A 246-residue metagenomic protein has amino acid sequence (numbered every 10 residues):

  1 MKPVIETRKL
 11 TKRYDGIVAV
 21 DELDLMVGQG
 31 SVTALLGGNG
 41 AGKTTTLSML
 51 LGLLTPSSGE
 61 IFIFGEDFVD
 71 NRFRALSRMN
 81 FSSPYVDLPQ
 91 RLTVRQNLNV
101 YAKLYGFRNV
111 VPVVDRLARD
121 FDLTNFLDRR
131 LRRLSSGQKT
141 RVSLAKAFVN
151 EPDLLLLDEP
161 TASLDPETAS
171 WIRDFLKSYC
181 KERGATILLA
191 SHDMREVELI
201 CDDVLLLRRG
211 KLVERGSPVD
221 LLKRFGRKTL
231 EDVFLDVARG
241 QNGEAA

Functional and structural regions predicted by a protein language model:
N99, K103-F126: Conserved ABC ATPase "signature" region
R130-L134: Conserved ABC ATPase signature
E151: Conserved catalytic motifs of ABC-family nucleotide-binding domains
L155-E159: Catalytic Walker B motif of ABC-type/P-loop ATPase nucleotide-binding domains
S170-E182: Helical segment within the ABC ATPase nucleotide-binding domain
R215-G216: ABC ATPase "signature
